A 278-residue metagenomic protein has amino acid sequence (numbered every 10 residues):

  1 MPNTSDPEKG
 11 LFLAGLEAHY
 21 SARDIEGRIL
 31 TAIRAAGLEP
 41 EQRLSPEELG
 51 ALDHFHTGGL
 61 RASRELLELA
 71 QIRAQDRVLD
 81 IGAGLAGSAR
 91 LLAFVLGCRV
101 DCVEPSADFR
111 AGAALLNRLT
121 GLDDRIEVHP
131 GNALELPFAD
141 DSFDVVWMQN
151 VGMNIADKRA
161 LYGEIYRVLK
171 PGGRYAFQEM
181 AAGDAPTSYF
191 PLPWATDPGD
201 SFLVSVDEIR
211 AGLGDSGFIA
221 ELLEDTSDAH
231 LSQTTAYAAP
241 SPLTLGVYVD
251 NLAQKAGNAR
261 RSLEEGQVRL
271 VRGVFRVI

Functional and structural regions predicted by a protein language model:
M1-A35: N-terminal auxiliary segments of SAM/dcSAM-dependent transferases
E39-P40, H56-A74: Conserved alpha-helix/loop element of class I SAM-dependent methyltransferases that forms part of the SAM/SAH-binding
R77-I81, L85-E135: Class I SAM-dependent methyltransferase SAM/SAH-binding core
L134-V145: A short acidic, Gly/Pro-enriched loop at the edge of an enzyme's catalytic core that lines a small-molecule cofactor
V145-D157: A short SAM/SAH-binding and catalytic strip from SAM-dependent methyltransferases
R159-R174: A short glycine-rich, Lys/Arg-flanked "PGG" loop and its adjoining helix->strand segment in the class I
M180-D200: Short, glycine-/aromatic-enriched active-site segment of Class I SAM-dependent methyltransferases
L222-I278: Conserved Class I S-adenosyl-L-methionine
